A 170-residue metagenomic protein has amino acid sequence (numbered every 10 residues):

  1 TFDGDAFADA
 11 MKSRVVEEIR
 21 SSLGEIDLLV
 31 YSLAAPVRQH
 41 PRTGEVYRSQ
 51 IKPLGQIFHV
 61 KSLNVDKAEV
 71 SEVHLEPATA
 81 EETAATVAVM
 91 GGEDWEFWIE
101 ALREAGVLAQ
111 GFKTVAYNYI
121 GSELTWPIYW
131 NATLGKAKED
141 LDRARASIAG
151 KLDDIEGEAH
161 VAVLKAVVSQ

Functional and structural regions predicted by a protein language model:
T1-M11: Rossmann-fold cofactor-recognition segment
F2, A162-V163: Short glycine-rich or small-residue beta-strand-to-loop segments that form or flank ligand, phosphate, metal/Fe-S
G4, S32-A34, Y119: Fold-independent oxyanion-binding glycine-rich loops and adjacent beta-strand/coil segments at enzyme active sites
D9, V37-P41, E123-T125: Short catalytic/ligand-binding loop motif for oxyanion handling, primarily in non-cytosolic enzymes, centered on
A10-S13, Q170: Short, solvent-exposed polar/charged micro-motifs at secondary-structure junctions
K12-I19, W98-L102: Generic hydrophobic alpha-helical segments
R14-T43: A glycine-rich helix->loop->beta "capping" turn within Rossmann-like NAD(P)(H)-dependent oxidoreductase domains
R48-G157, V163-Q170: Catalytic loop of short-chain dehydrogenase/reductase
